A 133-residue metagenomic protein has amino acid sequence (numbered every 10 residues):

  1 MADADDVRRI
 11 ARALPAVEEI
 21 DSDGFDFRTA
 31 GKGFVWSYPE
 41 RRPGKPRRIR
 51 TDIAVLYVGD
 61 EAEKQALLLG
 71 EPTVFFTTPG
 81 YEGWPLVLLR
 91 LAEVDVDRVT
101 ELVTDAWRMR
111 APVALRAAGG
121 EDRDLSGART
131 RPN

Functional and structural regions predicted by a protein language model:
M1-N133: Charge-dense, helix-prone N-terminal extensions
